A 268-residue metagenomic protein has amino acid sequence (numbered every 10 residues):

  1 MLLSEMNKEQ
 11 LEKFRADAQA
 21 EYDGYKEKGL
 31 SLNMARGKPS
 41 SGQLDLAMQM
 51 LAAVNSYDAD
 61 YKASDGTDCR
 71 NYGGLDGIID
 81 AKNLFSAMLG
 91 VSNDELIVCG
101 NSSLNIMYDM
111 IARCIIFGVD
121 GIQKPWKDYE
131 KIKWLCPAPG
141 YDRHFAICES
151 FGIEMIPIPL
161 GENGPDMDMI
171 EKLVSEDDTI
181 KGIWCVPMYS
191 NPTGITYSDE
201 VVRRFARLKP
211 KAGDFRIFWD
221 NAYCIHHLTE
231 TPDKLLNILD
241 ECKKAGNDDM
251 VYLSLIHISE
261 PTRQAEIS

Functional and structural regions predicted by a protein language model:
L2-D76, S86-A87: N-terminal "arm"/small-domain region of PLP-dependent enzymes with the aminotransferase-like
M34, C99, I158, L253-S254: Hydrophobic residues at beta-strand termini and immediately following loops that shape nucleotide-binding pockets
Q43-M48, I147, L228-P232, R263: Short aromatic-enriched loop/helix-cap "lid" or pocket-rim segments at secondary-structure transitions that line
A59, G66-G213, C224-G246: Conserved core of the PLP fold type I
G182, R216-I217, Y252: Hydrophobic "anchor" residues on beta-strands that sit immediately upstream of conserved functional sites
N221: Walker B catalytic acidic pair
I256-S268: Single conserved hydrophobic/aromatic residue that forms the stacking wall/gate of nucleotide- or nucleobase-binding
